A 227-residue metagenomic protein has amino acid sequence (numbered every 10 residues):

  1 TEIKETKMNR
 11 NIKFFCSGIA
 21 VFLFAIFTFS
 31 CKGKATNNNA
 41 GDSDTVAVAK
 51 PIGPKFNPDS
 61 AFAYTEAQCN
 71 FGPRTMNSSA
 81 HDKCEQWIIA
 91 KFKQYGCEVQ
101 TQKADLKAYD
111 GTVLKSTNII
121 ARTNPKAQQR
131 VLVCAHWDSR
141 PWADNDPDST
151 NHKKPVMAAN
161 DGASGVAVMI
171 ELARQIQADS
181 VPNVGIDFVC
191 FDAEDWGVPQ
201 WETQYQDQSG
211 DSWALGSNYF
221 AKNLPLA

Functional and structural regions predicted by a protein language model:
M8-I19: Bacterial N-terminal signal peptides that target proteins for export
F27-S30: C-terminal motif of bacterial Sec signal peptides marking the signal peptidase cleavage site
G33, N38-C84, Y95: N-terminal capping segment at the start of a domain
S60-A67, S79, K83, W87-Q94 (+2 more regions): Extracytoplasmic/secreted proteins, especially bacterial periplasmic and envelope-associated proteins
E66, P73-K126: A non-catalytic alpha/beta surface segment that caps or lines the substrate-entry region of metallo-dependent hydrolase
Q68, Q102-A104, T123-N124, C134-D138 (+2 more regions): Active-site-proximal beta-strand/loop segments in catalytic clefts of secreted hydrolases
R140-D146, W196-Q200: Short acidic/His/Gly/Ser-rich catalytic and metal-binding motifs that mark active-site loops of diverse hydrolases
K153-A227: Acidic/histidine-rich catalytic neighborhood of metal-dependent amide-processing enzymes
